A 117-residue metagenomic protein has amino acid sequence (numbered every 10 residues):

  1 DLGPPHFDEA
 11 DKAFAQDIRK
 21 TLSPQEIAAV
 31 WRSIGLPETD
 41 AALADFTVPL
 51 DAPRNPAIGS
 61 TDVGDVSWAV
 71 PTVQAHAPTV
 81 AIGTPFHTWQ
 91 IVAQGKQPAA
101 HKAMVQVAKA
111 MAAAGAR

Functional and structural regions predicted by a protein language model:
D1-R117: Metal-dependent amide/peptide-bond hydrolase catalytic core, centered on the "pita-bread" metallohydrolase fold
